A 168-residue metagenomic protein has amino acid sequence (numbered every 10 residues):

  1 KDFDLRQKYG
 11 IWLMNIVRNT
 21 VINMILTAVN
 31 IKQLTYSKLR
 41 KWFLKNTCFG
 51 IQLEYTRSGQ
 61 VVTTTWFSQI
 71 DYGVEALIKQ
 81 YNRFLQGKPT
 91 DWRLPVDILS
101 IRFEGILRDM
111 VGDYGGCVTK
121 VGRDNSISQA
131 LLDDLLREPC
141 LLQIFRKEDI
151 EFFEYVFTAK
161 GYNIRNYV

Functional and structural regions predicted by a protein language model:
D2-V168: Amphipathic, oligomerization/interface secondary-structure segments
